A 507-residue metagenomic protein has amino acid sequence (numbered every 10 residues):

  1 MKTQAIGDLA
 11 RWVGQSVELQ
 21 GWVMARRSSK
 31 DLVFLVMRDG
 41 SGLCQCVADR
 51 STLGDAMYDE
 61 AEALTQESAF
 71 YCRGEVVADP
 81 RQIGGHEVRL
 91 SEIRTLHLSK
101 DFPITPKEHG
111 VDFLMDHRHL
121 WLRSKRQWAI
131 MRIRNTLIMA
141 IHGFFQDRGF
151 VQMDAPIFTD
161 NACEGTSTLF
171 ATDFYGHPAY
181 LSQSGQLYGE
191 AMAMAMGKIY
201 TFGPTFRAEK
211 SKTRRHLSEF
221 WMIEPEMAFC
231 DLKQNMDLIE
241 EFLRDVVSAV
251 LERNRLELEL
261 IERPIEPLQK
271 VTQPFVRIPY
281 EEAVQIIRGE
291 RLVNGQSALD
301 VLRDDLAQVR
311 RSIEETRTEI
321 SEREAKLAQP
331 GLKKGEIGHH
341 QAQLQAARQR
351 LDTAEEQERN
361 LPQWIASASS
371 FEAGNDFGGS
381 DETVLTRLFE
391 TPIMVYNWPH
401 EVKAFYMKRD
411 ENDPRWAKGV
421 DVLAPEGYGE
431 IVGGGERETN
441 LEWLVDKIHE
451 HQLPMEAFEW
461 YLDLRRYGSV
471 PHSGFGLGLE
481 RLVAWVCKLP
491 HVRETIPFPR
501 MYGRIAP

Functional and structural regions predicted by a protein language model:
M1-P507: Class II aminoacyl-tRNA synthetase catalytic cores and aaRS-like
